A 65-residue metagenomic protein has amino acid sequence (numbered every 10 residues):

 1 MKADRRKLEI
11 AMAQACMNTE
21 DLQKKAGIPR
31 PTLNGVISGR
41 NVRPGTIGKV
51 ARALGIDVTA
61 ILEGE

Functional and structural regions predicted by a protein language model:
M1-D21, K25: A short, Lys/Arg-rich alpha-helix, primarily the initiator
I28-V42: Recognition helix of helix-turn-helix/homeodomain-like DNA-binding domains that insert into the DNA major groove
G39-R52: Short, basic-rich loop-to-helix N-cap that marks the start of a DNA-contacting helix
G55-E65: Short C-terminal boundary/hinge segments that cap the last helix of small helical domains
